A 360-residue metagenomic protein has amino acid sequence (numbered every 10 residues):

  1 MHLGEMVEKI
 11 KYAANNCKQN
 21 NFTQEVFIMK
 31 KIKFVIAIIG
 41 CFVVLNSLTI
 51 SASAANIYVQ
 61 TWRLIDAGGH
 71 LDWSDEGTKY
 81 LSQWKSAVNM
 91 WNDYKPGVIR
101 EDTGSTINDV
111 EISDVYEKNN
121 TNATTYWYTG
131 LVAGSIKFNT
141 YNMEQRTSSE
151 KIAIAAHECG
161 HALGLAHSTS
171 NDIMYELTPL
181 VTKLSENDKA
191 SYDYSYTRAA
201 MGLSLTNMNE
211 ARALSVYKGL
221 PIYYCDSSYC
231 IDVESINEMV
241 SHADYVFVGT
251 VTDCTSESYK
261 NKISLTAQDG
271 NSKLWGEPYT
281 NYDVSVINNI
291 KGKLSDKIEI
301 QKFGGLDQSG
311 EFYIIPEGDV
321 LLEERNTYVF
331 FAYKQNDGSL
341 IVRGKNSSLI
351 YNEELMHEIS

Functional and structural regions predicted by a protein language model:
L3-I28: Short, Lys/Arg-enriched N-terminal segments with co-localized hydrophobic residues within the first ~10-30 amino acids
M29-A52, T206: Sec-dependent N-terminal signal peptides of Gram-positive bacterial secreted proteins and lipoproteins
S47, Y58-W62, G130-A133, D244-V246 (+1 more regions): Short connector loops at helix/strand junctions that flank enzyme active sites, especially segments positioning acidic
A52-L203: Zinc-dependent metalloendopeptidases
G202-S360: Transition segments tied to proteolytic processing and entry into folded domains
